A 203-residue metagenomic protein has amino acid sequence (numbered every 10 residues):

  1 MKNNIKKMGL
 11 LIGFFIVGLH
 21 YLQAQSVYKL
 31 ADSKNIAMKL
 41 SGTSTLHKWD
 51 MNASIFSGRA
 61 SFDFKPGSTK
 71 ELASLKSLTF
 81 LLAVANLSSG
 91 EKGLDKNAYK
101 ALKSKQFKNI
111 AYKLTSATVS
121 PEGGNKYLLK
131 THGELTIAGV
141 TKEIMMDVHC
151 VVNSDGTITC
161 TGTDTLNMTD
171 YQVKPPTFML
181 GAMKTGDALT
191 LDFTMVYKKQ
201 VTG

Functional and structural regions predicted by a protein language model:
M1-Y28: Bacterial Sec-dependent N-terminal signal peptides
A24-G203: Low-complexity, acidic/polar, glycine-enriched regions of mature
